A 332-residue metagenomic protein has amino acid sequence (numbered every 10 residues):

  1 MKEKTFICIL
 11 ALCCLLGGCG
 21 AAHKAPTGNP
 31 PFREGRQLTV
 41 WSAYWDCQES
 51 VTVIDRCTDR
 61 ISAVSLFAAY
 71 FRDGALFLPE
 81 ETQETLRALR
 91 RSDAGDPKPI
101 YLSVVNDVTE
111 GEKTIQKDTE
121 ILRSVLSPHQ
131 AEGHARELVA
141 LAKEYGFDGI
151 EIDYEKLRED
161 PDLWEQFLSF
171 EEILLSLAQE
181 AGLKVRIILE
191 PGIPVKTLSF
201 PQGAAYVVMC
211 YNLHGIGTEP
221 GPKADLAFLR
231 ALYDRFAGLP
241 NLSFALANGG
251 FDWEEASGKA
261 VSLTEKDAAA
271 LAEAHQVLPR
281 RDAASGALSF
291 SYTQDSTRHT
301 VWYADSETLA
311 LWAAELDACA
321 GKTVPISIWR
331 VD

Functional and structural regions predicted by a protein language model:
L16-G18: C-terminal motif of bacterial Sec signal peptides marking the signal peptidase cleavage site
H23-H134: Glycan-recognition patch characteristic of GH18 chitinases/ENGases and related GlcNAc/peptidoglycan-binding proteins
L38-S42, S62-L66, I100-V104, I150-I152 (+4 more regions): Hydrophobic faces of well-ordered beta-strands that scaffold small-molecule active sites in alpha/beta enzyme cores
W41-A43, D73-E81, D160, W164-A274: Substrate-binding surface in catalytic domains of secreted glycosidases
Q48-G74, L138-I150, W312-S327: Catalytic domains of carbohydrate-active enzymes, especially glycoside hydrolases
T109-I121, N248-W312: Glycan-binding loop/region signatures in secreted carbohydrate-active enzymes
R123-I150, L177, E190-G192, K196-S199: An active-site-proximal structural segment forming one wall of the substrate-binding cleft that immediately precedes
H134-E165, Y206-N212: Active-site groove signature of glycoside hydrolases
